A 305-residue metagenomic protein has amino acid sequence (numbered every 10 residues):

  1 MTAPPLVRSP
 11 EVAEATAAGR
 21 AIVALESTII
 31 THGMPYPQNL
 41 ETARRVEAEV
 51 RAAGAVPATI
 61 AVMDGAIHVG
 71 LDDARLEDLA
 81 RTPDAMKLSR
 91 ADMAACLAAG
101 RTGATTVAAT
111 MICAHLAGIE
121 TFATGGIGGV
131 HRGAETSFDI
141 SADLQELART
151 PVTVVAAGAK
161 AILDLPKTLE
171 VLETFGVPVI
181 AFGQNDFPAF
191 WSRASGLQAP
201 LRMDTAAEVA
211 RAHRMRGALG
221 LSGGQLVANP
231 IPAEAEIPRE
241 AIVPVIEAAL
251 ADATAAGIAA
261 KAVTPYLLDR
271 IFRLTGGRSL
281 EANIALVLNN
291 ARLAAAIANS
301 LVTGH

Functional and structural regions predicted by a protein language model:
M1-G19: N- or domain-start disorder-to-order transition segments that initiate the globular core
E14-A17, I22-V23, I112-L116, T121-A123 (+5 more regions): Solvent-exposed alpha-helices and their adjacent loops that cap or buttress functional pockets in soluble metabolic
V23-L25, P57-V62, G103, T121-G126 (+5 more regions): General beta-strand structural signal in soluble alpha/beta enzymes
S27, H32-M34, L40-L97, A218-E234 (+1 more regions): Glycine-rich nucleotide/cofactor/substrate-binding loop typically near the N-terminus or early in the first domain
D73-A148: Divalent-metal (Mg2+/Mn2+/Ca2+)-assisted nucleotide/phosphate chemistry catalytic cores
T106, E135-E173, A207-R211: Active-site glycine-rich loop that binds ribose-phosphate moieties when present
R193-A218: Anionic-ligand binding region
L221-N289: A C-terminal functional module that forms or caps the active site or interfaces directly with catalytic machinery
